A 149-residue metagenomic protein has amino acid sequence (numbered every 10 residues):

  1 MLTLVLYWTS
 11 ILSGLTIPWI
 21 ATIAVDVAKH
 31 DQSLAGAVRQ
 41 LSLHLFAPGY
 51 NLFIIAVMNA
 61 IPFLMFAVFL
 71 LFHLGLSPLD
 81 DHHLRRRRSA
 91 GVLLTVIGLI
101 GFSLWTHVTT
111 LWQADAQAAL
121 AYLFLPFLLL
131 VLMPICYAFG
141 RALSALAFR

Functional and structural regions predicted by a protein language model:
M1-A21, L143-R149: Cytosolic juxtamembrane helix and N-cap/initiation of the first transmembrane helix
L6-S13, H82-L104: Transmembrane alpha-helical segments of multi-pass membrane proteins
T16-Q32: Transmembrane alpha-helix/helix-exit interface in multi-pass inner-membrane proteins
A21, V25, M65, F69 (+2 more regions): Alpha-helical membrane-inserting segments
V27-I54, I100-L128: Interfacial non-cytosolic loop connecting adjacent transmembrane helices
A47-H73, G98: Generic alpha-helical transmembrane segments
L76-R87, R149: Membrane-interface helix-boundary motifs at transmembrane edges
Q113-R149: Alpha-helical membrane-associated segments of multi-pass integral membrane proteins
